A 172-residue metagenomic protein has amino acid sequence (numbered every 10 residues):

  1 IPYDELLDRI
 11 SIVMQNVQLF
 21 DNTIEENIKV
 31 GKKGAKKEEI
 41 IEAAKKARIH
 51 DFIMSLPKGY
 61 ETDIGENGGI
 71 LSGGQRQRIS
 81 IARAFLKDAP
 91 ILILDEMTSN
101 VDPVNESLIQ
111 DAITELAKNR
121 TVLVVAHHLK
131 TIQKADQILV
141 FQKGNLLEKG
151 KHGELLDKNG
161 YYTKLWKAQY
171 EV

Functional and structural regions predicted by a protein language model:
L7-N16, N22-N27, I41-I49, E61-N159 (+1 more regions): ABC-family ATPase nucleotide-binding domain "signature/switch" substructure
K29-K37: ABC-type ATPase nucleotide-binding domains, specifically the catalytic core motifs of the NBD
G34, H50-P57: Conserved H-loop
K167-V172: ABC ATPase nucleotide-binding domains
